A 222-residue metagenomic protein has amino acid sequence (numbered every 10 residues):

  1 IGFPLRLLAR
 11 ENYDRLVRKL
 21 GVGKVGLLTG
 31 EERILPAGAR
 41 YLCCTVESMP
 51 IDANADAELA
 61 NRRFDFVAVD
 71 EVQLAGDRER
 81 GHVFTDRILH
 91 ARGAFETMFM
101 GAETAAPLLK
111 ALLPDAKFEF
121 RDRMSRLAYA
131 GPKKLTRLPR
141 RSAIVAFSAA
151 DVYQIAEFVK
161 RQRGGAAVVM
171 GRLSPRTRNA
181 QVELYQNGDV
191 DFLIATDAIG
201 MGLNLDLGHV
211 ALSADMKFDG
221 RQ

Functional and structural regions predicted by a protein language model:
I1-N12, T97-M100, R137-Q162, A166-M170: Conserved strand-helix element at the start of the C-terminal RecA-like helicase core
E11, L16-N61: Inter-Walker segment of RecA-like/P-loop motor cores
L20-E31, E119, R163-P175: Conserved RecA-like helicase motor-core motifs
V46, D70-V72, A214: Walker B catalytic acidic pair
I51-D56, A60, Q73-T85, D197 (+2 more regions): Conserved ATPase-coupling elements of RecA-like P-loop NTPase cores
F66, Q73-A128: Post-DEXD/H (motif II) to motif III coupling segment of the RecA-like Helicase ATP-binding lobe
V83, L89-A91, F118-K160: Conserved interdomain hinge at the start of the Helicase C-terminal
R163-G165, M170-P175, N179-Q222: Conserved RecA-like helicase motor core of SF1/SF2 enzymes
